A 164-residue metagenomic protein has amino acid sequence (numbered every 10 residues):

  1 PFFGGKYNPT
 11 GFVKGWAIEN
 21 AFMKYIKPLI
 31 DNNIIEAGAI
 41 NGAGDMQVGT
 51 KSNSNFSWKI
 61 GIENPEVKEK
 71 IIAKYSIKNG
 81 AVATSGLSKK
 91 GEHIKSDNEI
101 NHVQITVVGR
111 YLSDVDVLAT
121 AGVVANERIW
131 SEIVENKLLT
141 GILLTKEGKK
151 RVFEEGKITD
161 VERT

Functional and structural regions predicted by a protein language model:
P1-T164: Mature catalytic core of soluble alpha/beta enzymes
